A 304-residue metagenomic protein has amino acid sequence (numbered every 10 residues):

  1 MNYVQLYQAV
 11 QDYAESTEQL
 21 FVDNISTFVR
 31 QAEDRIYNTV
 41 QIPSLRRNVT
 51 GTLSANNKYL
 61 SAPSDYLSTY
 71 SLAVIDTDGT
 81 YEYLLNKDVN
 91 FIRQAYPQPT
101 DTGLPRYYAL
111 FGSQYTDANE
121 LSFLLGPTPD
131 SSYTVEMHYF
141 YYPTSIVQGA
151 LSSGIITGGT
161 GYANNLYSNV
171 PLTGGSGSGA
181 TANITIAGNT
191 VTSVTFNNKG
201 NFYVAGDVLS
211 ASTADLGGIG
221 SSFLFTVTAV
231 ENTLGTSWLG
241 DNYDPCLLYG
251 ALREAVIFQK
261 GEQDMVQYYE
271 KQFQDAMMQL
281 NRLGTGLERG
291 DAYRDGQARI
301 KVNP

Functional and structural regions predicted by a protein language model:
M1-Q148, E231-P304: Glycine-enriched, solvent-exposed interface loops adjoining structured elements
Q148-E231: Conserved, function-critical positions that sit in or immediately flank catalytic and ligand-binding motifs
